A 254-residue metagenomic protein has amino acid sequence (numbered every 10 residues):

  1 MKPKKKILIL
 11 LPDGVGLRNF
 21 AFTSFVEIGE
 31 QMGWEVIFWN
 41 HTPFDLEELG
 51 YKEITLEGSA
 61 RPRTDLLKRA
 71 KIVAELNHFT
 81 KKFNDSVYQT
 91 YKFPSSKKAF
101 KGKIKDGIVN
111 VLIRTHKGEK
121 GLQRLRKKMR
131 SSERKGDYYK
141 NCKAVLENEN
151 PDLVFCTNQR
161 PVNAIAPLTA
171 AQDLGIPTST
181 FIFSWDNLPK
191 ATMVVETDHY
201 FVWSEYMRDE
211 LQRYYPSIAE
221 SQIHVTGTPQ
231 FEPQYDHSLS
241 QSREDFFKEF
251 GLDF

Functional and structural regions predicted by a protein language model:
P3, S24-W34: A short, Lys/Arg-enriched amphipathic alpha-helix followed by its capping loop at the start of a domain
L8, K143-P161: Short N-terminal targeting/anchoring amphipathic segment
L11-T23, C156: A short, glycine/small-residue-rich beta-strand->loop->alpha-helix junction that serves as a flexible
D13, T42, N158-R160, S184 (+2 more regions): Helix N-cap/beta->alpha junction signal
W34-Y139: Conserved N-terminal ligand/cofactor-binding loop architecture of enzyme catalytic domains
K135, V195-F254: A nucleotide-sugar donor-handling region in carbohydrate enzymes
A144, N187-H199: Membrane-proximal helix-turn-helix segments that form the acceptor-binding/catalytic region of lipid-linked
T157-N158, A166-S184: Active-site proximal beta-strand in glycosyltransferases
